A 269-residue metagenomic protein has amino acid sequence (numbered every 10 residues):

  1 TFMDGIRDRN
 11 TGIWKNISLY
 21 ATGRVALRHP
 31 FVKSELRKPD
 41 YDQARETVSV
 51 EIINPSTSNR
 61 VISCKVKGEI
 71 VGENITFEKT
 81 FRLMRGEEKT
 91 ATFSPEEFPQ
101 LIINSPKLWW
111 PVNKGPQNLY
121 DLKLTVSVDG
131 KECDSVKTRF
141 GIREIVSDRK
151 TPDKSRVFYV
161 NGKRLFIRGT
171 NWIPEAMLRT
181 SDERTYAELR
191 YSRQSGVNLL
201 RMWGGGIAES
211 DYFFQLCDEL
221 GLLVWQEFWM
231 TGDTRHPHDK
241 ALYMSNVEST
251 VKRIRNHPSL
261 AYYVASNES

Functional and structural regions predicted by a protein language model:
T1-L200, A208, E219: Secreted/periplasmic carbohydrate-active enzymes, especially glycoside hydrolases
T22, G205, E268: Flexible loop residues that form catalytic and substrate-binding hotspots at small-molecule/glycan-binding clefts
P111-L119, L223, G232-R235, V251-R255: Acidic/aromatic-lined carbohydrate-recognition and catalytic surfaces of CAZymes acting on diverse glycans
R149-R156, A187, S210-Y212, A241-R253: Alpha-helical scaffolding within the catalytic cores of extracellular/periplasmic polymer-degrading hydrolases
R168-N171, R201-W203, W225-E227, V264-S266: A cross-family glycoside hydrolase active-site/sugar-binding cleft signature
G196-N198, L220-L222, N256-A261: Short, well-ordered coil/turn segments that N-cap beta-strands
L199-Y243: Aromatic-lined substrate-binding rim segments of carbohydrate-active enzymes
S249-S269: Active-site groove signature of glycoside hydrolases
